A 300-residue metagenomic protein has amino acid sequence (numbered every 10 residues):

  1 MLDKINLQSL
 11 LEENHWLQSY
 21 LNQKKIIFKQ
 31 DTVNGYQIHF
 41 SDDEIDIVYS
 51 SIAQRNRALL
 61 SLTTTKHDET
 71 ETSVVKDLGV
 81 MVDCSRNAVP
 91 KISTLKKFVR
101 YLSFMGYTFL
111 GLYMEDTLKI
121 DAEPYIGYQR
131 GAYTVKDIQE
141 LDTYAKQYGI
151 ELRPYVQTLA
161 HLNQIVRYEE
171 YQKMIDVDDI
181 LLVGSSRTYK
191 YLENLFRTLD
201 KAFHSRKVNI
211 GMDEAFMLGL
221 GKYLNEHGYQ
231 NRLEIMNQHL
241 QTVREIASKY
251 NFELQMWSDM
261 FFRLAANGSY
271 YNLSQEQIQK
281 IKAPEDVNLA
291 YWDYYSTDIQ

Functional and structural regions predicted by a protein language model:
M1-E71, G111, M256-Q277, E285: Acidic, contiguous N-terminal accessory segments
Q37, S41-Q255: Feature activates predominantly on carbohydrate-active enzymes
M217-Q300: Catalytic-core regions of glycoside hydrolase
